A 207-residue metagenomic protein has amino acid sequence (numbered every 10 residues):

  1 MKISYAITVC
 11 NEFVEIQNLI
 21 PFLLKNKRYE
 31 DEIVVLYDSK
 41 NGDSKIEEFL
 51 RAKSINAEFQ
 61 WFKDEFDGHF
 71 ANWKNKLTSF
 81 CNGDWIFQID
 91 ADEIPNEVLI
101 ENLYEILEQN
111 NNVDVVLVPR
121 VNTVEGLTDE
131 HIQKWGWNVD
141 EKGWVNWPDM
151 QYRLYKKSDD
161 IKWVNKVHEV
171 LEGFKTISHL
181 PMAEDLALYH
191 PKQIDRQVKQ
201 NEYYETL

Functional and structural regions predicted by a protein language model:
M1-K25: N-proximal low-complexity "stem/linker" segments adjacent to membrane-targeting elements
N18-F22, E48-F49, K76, E101-L103: A short acidic, amphipathic alpha-helical/loop segment
P21-K63: Acidic donor-binding segment of Leloir-type glycosyltransferases
K25, S79-F80: Solvent-exposed polar/charged
D38, I89-D90: Active-site acidic Asp-centered loop
F70-T78, I94-L207: Catalytic-site signature of metal-activated, phosphate-bearing donor transferases, centered on the GT-A/GT-A-like
I86: Short aromatic/hydrophobic "clamp" motif used to bind/position activated sugar donors
